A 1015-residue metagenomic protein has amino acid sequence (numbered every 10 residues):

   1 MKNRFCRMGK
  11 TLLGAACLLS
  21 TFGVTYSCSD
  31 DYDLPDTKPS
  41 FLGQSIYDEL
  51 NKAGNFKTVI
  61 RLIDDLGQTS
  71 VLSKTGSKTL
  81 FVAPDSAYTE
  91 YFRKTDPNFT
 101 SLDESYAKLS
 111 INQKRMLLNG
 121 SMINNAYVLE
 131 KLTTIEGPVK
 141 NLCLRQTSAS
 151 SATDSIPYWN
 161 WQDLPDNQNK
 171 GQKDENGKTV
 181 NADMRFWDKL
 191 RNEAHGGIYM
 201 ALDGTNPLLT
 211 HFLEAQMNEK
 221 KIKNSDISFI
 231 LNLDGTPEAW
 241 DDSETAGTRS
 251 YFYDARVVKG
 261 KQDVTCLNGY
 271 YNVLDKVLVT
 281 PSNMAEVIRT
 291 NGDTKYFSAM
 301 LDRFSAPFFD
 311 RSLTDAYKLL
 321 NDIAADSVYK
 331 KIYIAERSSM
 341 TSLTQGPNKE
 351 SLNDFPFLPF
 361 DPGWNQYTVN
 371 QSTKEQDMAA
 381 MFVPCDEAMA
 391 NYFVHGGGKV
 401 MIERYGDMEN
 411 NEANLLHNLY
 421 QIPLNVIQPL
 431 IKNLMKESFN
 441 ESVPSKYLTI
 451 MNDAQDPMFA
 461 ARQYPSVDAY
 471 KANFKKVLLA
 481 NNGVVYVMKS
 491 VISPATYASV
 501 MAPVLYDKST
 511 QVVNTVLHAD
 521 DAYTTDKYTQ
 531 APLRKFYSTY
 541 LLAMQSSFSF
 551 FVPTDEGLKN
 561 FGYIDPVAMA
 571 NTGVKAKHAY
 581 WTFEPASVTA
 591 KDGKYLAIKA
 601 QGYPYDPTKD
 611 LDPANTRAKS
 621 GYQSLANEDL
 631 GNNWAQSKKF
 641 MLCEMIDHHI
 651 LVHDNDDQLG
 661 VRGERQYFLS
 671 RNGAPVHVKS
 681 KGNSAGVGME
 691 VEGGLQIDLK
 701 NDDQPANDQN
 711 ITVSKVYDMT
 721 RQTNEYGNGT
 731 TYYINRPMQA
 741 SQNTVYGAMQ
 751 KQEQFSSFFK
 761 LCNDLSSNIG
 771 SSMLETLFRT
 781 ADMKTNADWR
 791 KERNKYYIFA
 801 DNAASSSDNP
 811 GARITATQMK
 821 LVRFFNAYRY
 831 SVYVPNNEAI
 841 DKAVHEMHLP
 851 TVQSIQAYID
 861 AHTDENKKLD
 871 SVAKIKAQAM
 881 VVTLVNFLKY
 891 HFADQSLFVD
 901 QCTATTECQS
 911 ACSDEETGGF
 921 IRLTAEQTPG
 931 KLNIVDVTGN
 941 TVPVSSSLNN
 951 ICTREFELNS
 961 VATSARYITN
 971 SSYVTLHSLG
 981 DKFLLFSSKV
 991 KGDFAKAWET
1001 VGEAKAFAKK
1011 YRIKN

Functional and structural regions predicted by a protein language model:
F5-C6, T11-L13, Y26-N1015: Mature, structured domains of secreted/extracytosolic soluble proteins
A15-L18: Hydrophobic alpha-helical membrane-embedded or membrane-associated segments
